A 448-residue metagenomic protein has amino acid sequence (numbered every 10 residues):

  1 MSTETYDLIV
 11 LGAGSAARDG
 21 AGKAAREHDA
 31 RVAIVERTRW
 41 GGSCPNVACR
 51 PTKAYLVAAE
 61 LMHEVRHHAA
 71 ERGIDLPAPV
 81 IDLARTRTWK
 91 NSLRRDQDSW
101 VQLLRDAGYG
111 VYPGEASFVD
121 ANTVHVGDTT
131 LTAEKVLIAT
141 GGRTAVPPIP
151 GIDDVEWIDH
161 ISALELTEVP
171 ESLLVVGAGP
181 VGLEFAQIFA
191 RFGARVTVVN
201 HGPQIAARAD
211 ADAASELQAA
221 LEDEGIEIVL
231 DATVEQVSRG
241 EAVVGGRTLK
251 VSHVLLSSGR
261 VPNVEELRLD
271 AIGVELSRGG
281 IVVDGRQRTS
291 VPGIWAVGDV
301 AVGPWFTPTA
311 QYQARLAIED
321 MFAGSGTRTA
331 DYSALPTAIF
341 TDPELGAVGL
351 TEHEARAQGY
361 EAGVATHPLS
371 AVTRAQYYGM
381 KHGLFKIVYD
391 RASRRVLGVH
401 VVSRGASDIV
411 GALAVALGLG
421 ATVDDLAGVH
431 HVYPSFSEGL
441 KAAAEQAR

Functional and structural regions predicted by a protein language model:
T3-Y6, S15-A16, K23, E27-A30 (+8 more regions): Glycine-rich flavin
D7-I9, A33, L174, W295: Conserved beta-strand elements of the Class I
I9-D19, K23-T38, S43, R50 (+4 more regions): Flexible, glycine-rich terminal cap/loop adjacent to redox cofactors in electron-transfer oxidoreductases
I9-L11, A116, L131-G141, V175-V176 (+5 more regions): Short hydrophobic core segments
D19, V146-P148, L183-F185, A206 (+4 more regions): Glycine/Thr-rich phosphate-binding loops of Rossmann-like dinucleotide-binding domains
C49, T140-R195, V199, D270-I272 (+2 more regions): Glycine-rich dinucleotide-binding loop and its adjacent helix/turn
P51, V124, P262, T289 (+2 more regions): Hydrophobic "anchor" residues
D153-V169, L249-S325: FAD-site-proximal beta/loop scaffold in flavoenzymes
